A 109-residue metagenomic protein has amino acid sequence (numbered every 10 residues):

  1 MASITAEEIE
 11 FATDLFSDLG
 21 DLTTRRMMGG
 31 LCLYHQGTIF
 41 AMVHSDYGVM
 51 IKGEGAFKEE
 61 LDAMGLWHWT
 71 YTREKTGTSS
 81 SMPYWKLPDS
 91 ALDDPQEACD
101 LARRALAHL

Functional and structural regions predicted by a protein language model:
M1-L109: Charge-dense, helix-prone N-terminal extensions
